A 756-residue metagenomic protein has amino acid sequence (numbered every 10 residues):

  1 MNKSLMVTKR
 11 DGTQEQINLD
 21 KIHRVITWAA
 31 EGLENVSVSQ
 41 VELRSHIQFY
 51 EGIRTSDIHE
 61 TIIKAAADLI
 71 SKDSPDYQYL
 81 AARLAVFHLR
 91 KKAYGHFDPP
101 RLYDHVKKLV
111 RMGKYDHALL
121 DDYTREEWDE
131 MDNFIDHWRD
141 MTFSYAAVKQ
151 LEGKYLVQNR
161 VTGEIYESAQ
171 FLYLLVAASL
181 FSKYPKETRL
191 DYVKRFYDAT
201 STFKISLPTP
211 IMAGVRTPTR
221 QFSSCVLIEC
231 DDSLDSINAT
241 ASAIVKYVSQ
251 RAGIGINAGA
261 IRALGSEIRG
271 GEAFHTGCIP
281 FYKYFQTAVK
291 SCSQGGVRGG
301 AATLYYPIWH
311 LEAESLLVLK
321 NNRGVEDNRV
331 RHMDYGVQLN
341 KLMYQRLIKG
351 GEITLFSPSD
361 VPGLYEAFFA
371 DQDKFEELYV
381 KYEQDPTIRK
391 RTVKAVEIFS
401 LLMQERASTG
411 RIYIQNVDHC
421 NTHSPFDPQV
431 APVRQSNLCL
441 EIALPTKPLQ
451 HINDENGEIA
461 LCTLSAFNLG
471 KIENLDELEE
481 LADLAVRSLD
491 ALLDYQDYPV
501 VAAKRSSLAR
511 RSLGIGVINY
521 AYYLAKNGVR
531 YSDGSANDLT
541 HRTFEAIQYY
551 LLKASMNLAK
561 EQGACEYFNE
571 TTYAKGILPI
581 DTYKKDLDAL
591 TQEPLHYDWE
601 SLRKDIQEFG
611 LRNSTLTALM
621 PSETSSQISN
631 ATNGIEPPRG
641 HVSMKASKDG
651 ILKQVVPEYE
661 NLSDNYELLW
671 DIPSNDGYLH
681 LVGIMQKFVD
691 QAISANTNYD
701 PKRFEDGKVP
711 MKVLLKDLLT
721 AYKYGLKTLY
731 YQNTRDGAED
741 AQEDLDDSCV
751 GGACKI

Functional and structural regions predicted by a protein language model:
M1, Q742-I756: Acidic, low-complexity intrinsically disordered tails
M1-K3, T13, V36-L174, A178 (+1 more regions): Core nucleic-acid recognition elements
Y77-V110, L339, C420-Q450, L513 (+4 more regions): Terminal amphipathic helices with adjacent charged low-complexity linkers/tails
T124-Q150, L440-T446, L489, L493-D494 (+4 more regions): Catalytic alpha/beta core of large soluble enzyme barrels
V157, E164, F171, V176-R189 (+11 more regions): Function-dense linear segments that define catalytic or interfacial modules in macromolecule-processing proteins
E164-D235, F375-E405, T409-I414, F544-K604: Gly/Pro-rich turn-and-neighbor structural signature
V318, D327, R331-L402, R406-T409: Polar, glycine-rich mid-to-C-terminal structural blocks that act as macromolecule-binding/assembly scaffolds
A482-K504, L508, R530-S622, S694: Internal maturation/activation junctions in enzymes
